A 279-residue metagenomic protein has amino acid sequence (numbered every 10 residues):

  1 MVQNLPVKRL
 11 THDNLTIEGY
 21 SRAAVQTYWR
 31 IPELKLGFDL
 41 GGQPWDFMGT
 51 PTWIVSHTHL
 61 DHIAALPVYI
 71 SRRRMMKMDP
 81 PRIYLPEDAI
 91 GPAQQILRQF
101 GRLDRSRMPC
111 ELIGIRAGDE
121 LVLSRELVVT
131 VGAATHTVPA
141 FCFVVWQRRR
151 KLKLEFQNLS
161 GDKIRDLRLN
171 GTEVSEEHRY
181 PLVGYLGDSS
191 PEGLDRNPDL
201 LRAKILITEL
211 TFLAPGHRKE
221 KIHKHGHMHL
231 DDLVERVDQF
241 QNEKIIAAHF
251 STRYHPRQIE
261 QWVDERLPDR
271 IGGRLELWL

Functional and structural regions predicted by a protein language model:
M1-P51, F141-V145, K151-L152, S175-L186 (+1 more regions): Conserved beta-strand hairpin/beta-sheet module of binuclear metal-dependent hydrolase folds, prominently
G41-P86: Active-site metal-binding motif and surrounding structural segment of the metallo-beta-lactamase
T58, D88, G187-S189, L210-T211 (+1 more regions): Active-site metal-binding loops of divalent metal-dependent hydrolases
A65-R72, I96, H255-D264: Metal-dependent catalytic neighborhoods of phosphoester/phosphodiester hydrolases
D79-P81, D88-G114, R253: Active-site neighborhood of divalent metal-dependent phosphoester bond hydrolases
P80-D88, I207, I246-A247: Short internal beta-strands
R107, E111-D119, E192-L279: Binuclear metal-ion centers of metallo-dependent hydrolases, dominated by the metallo-beta-lactamase
L127-L201, I205-A214: Active-site-proximal loop/helix segment associated with metal-binding centers of metalloenzymes
